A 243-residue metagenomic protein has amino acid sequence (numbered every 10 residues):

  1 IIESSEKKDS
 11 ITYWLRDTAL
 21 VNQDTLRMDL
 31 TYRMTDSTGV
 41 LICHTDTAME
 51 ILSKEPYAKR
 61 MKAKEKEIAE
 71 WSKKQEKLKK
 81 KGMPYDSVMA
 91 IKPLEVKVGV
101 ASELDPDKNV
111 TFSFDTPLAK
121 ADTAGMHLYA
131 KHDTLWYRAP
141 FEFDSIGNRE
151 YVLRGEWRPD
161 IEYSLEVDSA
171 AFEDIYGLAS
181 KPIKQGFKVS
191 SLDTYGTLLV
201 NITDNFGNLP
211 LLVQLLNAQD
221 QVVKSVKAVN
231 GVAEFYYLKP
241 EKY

Functional and structural regions predicted by a protein language model:
I1-Y243: N-terminal targeting or signal-anchor segments and their processing/structural boundaries
